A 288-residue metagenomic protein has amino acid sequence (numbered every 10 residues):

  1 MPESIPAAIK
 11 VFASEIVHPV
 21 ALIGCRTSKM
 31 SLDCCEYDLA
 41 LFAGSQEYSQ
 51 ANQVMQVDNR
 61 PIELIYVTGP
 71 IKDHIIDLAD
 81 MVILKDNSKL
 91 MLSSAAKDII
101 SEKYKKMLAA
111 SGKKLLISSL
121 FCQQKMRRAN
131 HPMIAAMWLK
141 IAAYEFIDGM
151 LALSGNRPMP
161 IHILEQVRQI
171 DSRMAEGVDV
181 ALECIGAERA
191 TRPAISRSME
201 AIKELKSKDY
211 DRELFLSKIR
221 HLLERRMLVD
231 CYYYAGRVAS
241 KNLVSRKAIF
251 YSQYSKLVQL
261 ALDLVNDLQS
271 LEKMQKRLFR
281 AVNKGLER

Functional and structural regions predicted by a protein language model:
M1-C35, A40-K89, L271: Metal-dependent nucleotidyltransferase catalytic core
P2, A13, M91-K103, I195-S198 (+3 more regions): Generic hydrophobic, helix-prone segments enriched in Leu/Val/Ile
I5, I9-V11, V17-V20, V54-V57 (+13 more regions): Extended aliphatic helical segments
D33, D38, D58, D73 (+10 more regions): Acidic-enriched, low-complexity/disordered segments with a strong bias for Aspartate over Glutamate
I62-Q124: Internal, well-ordered alpha/beta segment that forms a basic, Gly-enriched binding/recognition surface
A110-R288: Conserved nucleotidyltransferase catalytic core and NTase-mimicking acidic/glycine-rich helix/loop elements in nucleic
